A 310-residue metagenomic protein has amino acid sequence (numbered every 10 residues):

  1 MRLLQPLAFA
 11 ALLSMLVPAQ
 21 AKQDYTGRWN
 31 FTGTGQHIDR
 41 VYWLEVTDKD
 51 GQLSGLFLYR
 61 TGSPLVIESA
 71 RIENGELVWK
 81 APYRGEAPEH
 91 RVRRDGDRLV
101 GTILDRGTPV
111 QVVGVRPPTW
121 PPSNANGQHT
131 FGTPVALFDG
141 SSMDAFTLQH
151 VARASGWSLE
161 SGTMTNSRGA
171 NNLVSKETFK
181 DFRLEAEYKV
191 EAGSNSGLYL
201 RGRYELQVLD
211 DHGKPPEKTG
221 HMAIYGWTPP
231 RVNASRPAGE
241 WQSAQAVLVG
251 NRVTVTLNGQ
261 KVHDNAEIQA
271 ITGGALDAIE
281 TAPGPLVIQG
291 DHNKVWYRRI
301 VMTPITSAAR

Functional and structural regions predicted by a protein language model:
M1-Q5: Positively charged n-region of N-terminal signal peptides that target proteins for export
P6-M15: Bacterial N-terminal signal peptides
S14-Q23: Bacterial Sec-dependent signal peptides at the C-terminal "C-region" and cleavage site
Q23-R310: Carbohydrate-interacting regions of secretory-pathway proteins
